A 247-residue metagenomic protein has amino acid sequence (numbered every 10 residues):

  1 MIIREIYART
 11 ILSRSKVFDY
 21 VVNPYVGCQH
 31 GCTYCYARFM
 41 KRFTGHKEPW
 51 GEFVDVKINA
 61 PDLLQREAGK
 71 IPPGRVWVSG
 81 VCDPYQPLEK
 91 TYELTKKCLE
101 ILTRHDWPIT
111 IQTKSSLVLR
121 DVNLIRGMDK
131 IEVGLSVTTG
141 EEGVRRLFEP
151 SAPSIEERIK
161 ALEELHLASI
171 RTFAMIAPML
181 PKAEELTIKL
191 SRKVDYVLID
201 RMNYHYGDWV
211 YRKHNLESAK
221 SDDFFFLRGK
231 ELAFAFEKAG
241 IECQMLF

Functional and structural regions predicted by a protein language model:
M1-E132, G140-G143, I155, I159 (+1 more regions): Conserved Radical SAM active-site core
I2-Y7, S13-R14, M179-F247: Auxiliary Fe-S-binding modules of radical SAM enzymes
Y20, V76, I109-I111, V133-L135 (+3 more regions): Hydrophobic faces of well-ordered beta-strands that scaffold small-molecule active sites in alpha/beta enzyme cores
H46-K47, V144-F148, W209-K213: Short acidic, glycine/proline-rich loop/turn micro-motifs
V81-D83, K114-S116, S136-G140, A177-M179 (+2 more regions): Active-site beta-loop-alpha junctions enriched in small/polar residues
I101-W107, K160-T172, F226-M245: A structural motif corresponding to the C-terminal end of an alpha-helix and its immediate exit/capping segment
N123-E141, D195-D208: Non-cysteine beta-strand/loop elements that form the S-adenosyl-L-methionine
S151, A161-E184: Conserved strand-turn element in the central/C-terminal portion of the radical SAM core barrel that lines
